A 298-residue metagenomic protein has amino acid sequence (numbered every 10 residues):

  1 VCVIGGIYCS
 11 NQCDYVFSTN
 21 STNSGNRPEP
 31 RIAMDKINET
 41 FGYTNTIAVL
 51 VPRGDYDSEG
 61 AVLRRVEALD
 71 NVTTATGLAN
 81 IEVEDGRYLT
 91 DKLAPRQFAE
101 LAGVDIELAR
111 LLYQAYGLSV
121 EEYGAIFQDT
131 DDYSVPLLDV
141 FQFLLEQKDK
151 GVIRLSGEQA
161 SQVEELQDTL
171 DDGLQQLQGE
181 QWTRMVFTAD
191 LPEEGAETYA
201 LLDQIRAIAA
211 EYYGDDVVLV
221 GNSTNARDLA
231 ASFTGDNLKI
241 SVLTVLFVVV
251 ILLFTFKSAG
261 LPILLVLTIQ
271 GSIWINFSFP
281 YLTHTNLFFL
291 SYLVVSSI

Functional and structural regions predicted by a protein language model:
V1-T22, E193, A200-I298: Membrane-embedded transmembrane helical bundles of large multi-pass transporters/channels
N11-D55, E164-D172: Solvent-exposed, non-transmembrane loop/terminal regulatory segments of multi-pass membrane proteins
M34-I37, A61-R65, T169-Q175, D228: Generic recognition of flexible, low-complexity loop/linker segments
T44-T46, L63, V72, G179-R184 (+2 more regions): Active-site lining segments that contact anionic ligands and/or coordinate catalytic metals
Y56-R64, E193-A200: Short, conserved charged micro-motifs
G60-D91: Short amphipathic beta-strand/extended segments in non-transmembrane regions
Y88-Y133: Charged, amphipathic alpha-helical linkers/stalks
D129-V250: Extracytoplasmic
